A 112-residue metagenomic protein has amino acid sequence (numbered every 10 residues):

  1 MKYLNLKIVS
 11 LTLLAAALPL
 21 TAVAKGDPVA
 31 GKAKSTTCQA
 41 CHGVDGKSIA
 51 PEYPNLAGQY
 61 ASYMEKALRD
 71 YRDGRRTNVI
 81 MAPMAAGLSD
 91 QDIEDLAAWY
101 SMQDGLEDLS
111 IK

Functional and structural regions predicted by a protein language model:
M1-S10: Bacterial N-terminal signal peptides that target proteins for export
V9-P19: Bacterial N-terminal signal peptides
A17-S35, I49-E52, E65, D104-G105 (+1 more regions): Electrostatic cytochrome c docking/interface patches
P28, K32, G46-R76, A82-L88: Gly/Gly-Pro-rich "capping" loops immediately C-terminal to redox-active cysteine motifs in periplasmic/lumenal
T36-V44, L96: The canonical Cys-X-X-Cys-His
T37, D70, W99-M102: Residues within well-ordered alpha-helical secondary structure of globular protein domains
C41-K47, S101-G105: Detector for the c-type heme attachment site
S62, A86-K112: C-terminal capping alpha-helices of c-type cytochrome domains
